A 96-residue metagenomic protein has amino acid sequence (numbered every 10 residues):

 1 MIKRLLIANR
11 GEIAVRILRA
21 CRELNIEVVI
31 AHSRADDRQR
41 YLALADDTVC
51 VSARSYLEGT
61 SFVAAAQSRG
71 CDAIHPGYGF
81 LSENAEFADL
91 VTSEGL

Functional and structural regions predicted by a protein language model:
M1-L96: ATP-binding N-terminal substructure of ATP-dependent carboxylate-amine bond-forming enzymes
